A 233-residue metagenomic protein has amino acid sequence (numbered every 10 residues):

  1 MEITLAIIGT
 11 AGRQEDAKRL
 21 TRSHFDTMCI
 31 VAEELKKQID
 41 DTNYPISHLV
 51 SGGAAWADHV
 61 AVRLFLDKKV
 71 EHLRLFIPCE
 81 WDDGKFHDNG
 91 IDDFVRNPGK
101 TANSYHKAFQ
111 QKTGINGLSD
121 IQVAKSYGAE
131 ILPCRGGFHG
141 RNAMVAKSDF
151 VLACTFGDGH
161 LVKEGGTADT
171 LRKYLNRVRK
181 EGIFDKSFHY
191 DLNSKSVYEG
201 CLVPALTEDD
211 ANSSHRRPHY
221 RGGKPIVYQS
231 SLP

Functional and structural regions predicted by a protein language model:
E2-G222, Q229: Acidic/glycine-enriched connector segments
L232-P233: Positively charged, lysine/arginine-rich intrinsically disordered segments
